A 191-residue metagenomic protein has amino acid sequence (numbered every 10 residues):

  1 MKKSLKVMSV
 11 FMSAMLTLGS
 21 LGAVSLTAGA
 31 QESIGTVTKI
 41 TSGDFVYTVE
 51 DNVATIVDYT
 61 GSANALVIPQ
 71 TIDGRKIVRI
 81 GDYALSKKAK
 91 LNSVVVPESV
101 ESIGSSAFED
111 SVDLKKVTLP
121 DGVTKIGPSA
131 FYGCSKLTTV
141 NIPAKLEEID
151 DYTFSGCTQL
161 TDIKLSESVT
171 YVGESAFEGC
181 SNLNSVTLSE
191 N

Functional and structural regions predicted by a protein language model:
M1-K3: N-terminal secretory signal peptides that target proteins for export/translocation
L5-L21: Sec-dependent N-terminal signal peptides
V7, D44-N52, G61-V78, A89-S102 (+4 more regions): Structural signature of tandem-repeat unit edges
M12, L21, L26-A28, N52 (+8 more regions): N-terminal cationic amphipathic segment used for targeting or macromolecule association
L16, I40, Y47, F108-D113 (+4 more regions): Short beta-strand element of the conserved SAM-dependent methyltransferase core
L18-K39: Sec-dependent signal peptide cleavage junction
D82-A84, G104-E109, G127-Y132, D150-S155 (+1 more regions): Consensus positions within tandem repeat domains that build extended binding/scaffold surfaces
